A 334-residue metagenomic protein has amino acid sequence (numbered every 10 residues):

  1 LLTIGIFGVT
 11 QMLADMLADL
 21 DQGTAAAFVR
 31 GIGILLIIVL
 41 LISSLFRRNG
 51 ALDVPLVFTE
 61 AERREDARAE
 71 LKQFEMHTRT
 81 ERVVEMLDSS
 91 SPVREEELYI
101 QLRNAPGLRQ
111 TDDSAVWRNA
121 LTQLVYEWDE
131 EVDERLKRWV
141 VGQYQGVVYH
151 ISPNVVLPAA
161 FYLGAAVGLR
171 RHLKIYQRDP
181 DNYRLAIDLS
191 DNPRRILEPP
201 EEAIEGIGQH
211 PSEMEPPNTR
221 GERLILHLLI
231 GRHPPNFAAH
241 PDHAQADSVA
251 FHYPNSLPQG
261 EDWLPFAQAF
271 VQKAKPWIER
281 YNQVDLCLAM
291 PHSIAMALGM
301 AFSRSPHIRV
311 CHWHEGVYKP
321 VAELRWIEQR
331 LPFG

Functional and structural regions predicted by a protein language model:
L1-G334: Long, low-complexity, Lys/Arg-enriched
